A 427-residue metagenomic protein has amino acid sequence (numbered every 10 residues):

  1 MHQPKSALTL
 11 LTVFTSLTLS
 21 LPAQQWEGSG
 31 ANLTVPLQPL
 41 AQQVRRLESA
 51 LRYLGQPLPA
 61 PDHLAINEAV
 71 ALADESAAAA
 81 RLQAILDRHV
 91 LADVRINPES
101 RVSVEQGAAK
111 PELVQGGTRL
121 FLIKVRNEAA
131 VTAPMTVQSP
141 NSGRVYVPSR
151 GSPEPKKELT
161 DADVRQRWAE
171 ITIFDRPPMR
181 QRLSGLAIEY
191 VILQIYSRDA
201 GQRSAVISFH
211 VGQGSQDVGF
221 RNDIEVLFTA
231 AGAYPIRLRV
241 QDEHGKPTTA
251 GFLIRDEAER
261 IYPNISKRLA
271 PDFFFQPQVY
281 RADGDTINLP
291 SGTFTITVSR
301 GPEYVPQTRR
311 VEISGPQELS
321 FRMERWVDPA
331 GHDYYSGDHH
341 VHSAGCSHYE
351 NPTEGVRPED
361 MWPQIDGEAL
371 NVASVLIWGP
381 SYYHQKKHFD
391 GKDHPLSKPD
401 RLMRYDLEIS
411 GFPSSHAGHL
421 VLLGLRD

Functional and structural regions predicted by a protein language model:
L33, L37-Q38, R46, A60 (+2 more regions): Long, low-hydrophobicity ectodomains and other hydrophilic envelope-associated domains
P177-Q194, N222-I224, I261-I287: Short, solvent-exposed S/T- and G/P-enriched segments that are highly enriched in secreted/extracellular and lumenal
R221-A230, V311-H332: Extracellular beta-sheet/turn segments enriched in Thr/Pro/Gly and aliphatic residues
Y234-E243, F252-I254, F294, F321: A short, amphipathic beta-strand motif
H244-L269: Short, ordered, surface-exposed loop/turn motifs in non-cytosolic proteins
F252, S291-G301, I365: A short, solvent-exposed beta-strand micro-motif common in secreted/extracellular proteins
Q278-A282, I287-L289, P302-E318: Structured interaction patches on ligand/partner-binding surfaces of diverse proteins
E303, A330-D427: Catalytic cores of extracellular degradative/oxidative enzymes
